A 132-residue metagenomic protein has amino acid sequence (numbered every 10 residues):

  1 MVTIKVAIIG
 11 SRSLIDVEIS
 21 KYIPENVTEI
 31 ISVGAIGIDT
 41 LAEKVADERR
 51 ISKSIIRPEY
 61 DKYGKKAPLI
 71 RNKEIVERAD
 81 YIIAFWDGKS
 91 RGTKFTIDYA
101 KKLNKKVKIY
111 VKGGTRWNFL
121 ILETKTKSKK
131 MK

Functional and structural regions predicted by a protein language model:
I4-V6, G10-W117, I121: Acidic/glycine-enriched connector segments
N118, K130-K132: Polybasic, lysine-rich low-complexity intrinsically disordered segments
K125-K129: Intrinsic-disorder signal
